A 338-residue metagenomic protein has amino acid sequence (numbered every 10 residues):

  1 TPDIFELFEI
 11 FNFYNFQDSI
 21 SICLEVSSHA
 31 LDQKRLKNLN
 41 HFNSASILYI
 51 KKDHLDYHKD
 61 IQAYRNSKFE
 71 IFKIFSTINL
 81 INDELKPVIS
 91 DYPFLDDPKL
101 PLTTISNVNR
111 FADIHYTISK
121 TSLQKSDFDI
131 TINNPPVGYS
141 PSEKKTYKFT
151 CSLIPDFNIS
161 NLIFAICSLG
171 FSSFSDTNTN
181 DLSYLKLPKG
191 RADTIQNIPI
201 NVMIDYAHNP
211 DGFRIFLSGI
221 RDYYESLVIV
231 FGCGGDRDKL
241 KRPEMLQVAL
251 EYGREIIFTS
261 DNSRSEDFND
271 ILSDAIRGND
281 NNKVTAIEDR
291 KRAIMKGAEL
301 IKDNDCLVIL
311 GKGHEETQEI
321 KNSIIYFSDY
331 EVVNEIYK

Functional and structural regions predicted by a protein language model:
P2-D96, P210: Flexible active-site lid/hinge loop adjacent to a nucleotide/diphosphate and Mg2+-phosphate binding pocket
L7, E25, L48, Y64 (+6 more regions): Residue-level signal for inorganic ion chemistry
L24-L55, S90-T146, P188-D193: Extended acidic/charged loop-beta regions that coordinate divalent cations and stabilize anionic phosphate/carboxylate
V26, N82-D83, S106, Q196 (+1 more regions): Short loop/edge segments at beta-strand edges and connector loops that shape dinucleotide/nucleotide cofactor-binding
N38-K52, K144-L187: A conserved, hydrophobic alpha-helical segment in the catalytic core of large ATP/adenylate-utilizing enzymes
F42, F75-S76, A112, Y224 (+2 more regions): Short, well-ordered alpha-helix to beta-strand connector turns
L85-D91, R110-D113, R237-L240, R264-N269: Short, charged/polar "capping" segments at the starts of alpha-helices and the immediately preceding loops
L100, K144-T146, S168-D176, N180-K338: ATP-dependent carboxylate-amine ligase
